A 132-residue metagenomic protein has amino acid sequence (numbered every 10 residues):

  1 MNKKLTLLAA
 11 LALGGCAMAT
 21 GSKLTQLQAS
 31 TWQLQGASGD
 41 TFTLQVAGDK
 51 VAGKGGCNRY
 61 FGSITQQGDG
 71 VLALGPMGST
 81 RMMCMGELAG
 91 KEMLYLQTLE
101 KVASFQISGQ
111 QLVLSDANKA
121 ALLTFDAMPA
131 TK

Functional and structural regions predicted by a protein language model:
M1-G14: Sec-dependent bacterial lipoprotein signal peptides
C16-K132: Lipid interaction determinants
